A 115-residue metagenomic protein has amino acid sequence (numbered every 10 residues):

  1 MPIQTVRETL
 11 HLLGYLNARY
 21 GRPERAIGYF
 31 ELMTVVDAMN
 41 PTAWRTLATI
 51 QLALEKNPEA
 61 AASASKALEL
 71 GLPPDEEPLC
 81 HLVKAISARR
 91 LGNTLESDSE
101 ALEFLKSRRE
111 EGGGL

Functional and structural regions predicted by a protein language model:
Q4-G28: Alpha-helical segment of the N-proximal tetratricopeptide repeat
E8, T42, D75-L79: Start-of-helix register in tetratricopeptide repeats
Y20, L54, L91-G92: Structural motif corresponding to the intra-repeat A-B loop/turn of tetratricopeptide repeats
A38, L72-D75, R109: Short coil turns that delineate tetratricopeptide repeat
